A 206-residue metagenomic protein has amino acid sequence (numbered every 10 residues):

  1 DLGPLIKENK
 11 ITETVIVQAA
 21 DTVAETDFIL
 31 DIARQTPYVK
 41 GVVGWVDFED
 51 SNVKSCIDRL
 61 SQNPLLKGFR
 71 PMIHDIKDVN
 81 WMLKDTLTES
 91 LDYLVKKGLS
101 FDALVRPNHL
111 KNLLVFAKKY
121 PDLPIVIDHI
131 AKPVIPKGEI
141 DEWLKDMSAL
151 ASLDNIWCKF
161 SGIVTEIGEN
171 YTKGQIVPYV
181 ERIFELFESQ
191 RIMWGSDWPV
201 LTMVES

Functional and structural regions predicted by a protein language model:
D1-F28: An N-terminally biased module of ancient metal coordination in phosphate/nucleic-acid-related enzymes
D1-L2, E25, N52-S55, L110-L113 (+2 more regions): Alpha-helical scaffolding within the catalytic cores of extracellular/periplasmic polymer-degrading hydrolases
K7, E49, L65, D85-T86 (+7 more regions): A generic "structured core" feature
A19, V46, I130, S196-W198: Active-site metal-binding loops of divalent metal-dependent hydrolases
T22-H109, V115, W157-I163, N170: Active-site gating/metal-coordination segments in enzymes
A24-K40, L123-I127, I176-E185: Short, electropositive alpha-helical surface patch
Y38, L65, D122, S152-N155 (+1 more regions): Glycine-centered tight turns that cap/initiate beta-strands
V134-P136, I140-S206: H/E-rich (His + Asp/Glu) clusters that bind or coordinate divalent metals
